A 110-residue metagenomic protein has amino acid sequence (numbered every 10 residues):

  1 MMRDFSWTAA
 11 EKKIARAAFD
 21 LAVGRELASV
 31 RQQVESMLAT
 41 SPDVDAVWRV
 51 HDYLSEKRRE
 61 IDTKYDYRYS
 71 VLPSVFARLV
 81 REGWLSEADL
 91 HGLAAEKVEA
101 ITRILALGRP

Functional and structural regions predicted by a protein language model:
M1-P110: Acidic, Ser/Pro/Thr-rich low-complexity regulatory regions and the short amphipathic helical interaction modules they
